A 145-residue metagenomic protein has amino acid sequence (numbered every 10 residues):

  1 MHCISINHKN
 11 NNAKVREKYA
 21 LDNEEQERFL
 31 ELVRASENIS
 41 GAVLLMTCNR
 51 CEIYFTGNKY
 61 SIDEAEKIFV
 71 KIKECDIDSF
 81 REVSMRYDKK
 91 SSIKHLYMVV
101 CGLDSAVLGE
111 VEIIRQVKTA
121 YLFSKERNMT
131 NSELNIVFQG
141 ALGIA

Functional and structural regions predicted by a protein language model:
M1-S92: N-terminal functional module of multi-domain proteins
S79-A145: Glycine/serine-rich phosphate-binding loop and adjoining beta1-alpha1 elements at the start of nucleotide-handling
